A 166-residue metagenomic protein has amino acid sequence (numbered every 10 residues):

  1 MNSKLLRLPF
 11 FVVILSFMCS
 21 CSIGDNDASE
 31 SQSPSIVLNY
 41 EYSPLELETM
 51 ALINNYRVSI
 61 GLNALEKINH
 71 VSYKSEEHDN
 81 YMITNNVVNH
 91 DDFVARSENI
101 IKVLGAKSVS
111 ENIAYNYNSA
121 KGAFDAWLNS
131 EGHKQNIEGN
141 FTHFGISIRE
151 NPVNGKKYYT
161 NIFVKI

Functional and structural regions predicted by a protein language model:
M1-P9: Bacterial N-terminal signal peptides that target proteins for export
S3, C21-I166: Functional surface patches built around histidine and acidic residues
F10-L15: Hydrophobic helical h-region of N-terminal Sec-dependent signal peptides in bacterial secretory/periplasmic proteins
S16-S20: C-terminal motif of bacterial Sec signal peptides marking the signal peptidase cleavage site
